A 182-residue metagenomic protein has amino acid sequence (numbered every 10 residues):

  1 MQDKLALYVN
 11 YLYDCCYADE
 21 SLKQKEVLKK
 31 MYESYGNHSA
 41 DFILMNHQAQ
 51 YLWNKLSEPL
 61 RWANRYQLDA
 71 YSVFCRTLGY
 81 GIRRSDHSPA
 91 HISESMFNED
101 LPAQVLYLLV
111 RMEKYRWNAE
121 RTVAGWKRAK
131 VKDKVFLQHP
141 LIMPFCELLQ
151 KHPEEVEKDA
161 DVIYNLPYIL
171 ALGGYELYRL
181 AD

Functional and structural regions predicted by a protein language model:
M1-D182: Alpha-helical propensity feature that highlights long, continuous alpha-helices across diverse contexts
